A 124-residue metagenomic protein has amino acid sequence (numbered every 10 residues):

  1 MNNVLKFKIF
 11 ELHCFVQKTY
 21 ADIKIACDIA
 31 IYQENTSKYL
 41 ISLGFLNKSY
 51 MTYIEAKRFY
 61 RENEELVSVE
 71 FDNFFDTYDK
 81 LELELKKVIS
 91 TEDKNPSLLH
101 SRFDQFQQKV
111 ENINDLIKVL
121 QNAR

Functional and structural regions predicted by a protein language model:
M1, K6, K38, E64 (+3 more regions): Low-complexity, intrinsically disordered short peptide segments enriched in small/polar/basic residues
M1-N47: Short terminal alpha-helical segments
N3, F10, Q33, L40 (+5 more regions): Register-specific recognition of a single heptad position within extended alpha-helical repeats
F15-D22, F45-K48, T52-E55, T77-E84 (+2 more regions): Amphipathic, well-ordered alpha-helical segments in soluble domains
I23-S37, A56-N63, L85-P96, L120-R124: Secondary-structure edge/capping motif, primarily at the C-terminal ends of alpha-helices and the immediately following
K38-L43, V67-K80, F106: Charge-rich, acidic-biased intrinsically disordered regions
Y50-F75: Short, solvent-exposed, charged loop/turn and helix-capping segments that join or cap alpha-helices on peripheral
D76-R124: Amphipathic alpha-helical binding modules
